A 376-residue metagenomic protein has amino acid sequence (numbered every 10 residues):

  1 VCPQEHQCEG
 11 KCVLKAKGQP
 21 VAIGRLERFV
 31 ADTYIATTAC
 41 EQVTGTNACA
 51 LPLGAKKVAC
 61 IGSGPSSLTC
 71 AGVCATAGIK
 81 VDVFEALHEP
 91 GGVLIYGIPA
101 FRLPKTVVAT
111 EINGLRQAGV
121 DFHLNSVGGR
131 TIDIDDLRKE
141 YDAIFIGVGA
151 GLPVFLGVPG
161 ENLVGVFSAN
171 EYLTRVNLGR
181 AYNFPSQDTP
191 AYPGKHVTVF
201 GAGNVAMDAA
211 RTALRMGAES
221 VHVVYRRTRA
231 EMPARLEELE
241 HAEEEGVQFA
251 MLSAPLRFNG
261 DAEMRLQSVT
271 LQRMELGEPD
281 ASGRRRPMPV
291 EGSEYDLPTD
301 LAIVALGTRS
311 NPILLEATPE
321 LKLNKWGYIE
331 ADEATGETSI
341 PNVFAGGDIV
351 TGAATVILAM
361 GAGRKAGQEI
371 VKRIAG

Functional and structural regions predicted by a protein language model:
V1-V30, D82, E89, V120-F122: Iron-sulfur cluster-binding cysteine motifs and their immediate structural context in ferredoxin-like electron-transfer
C8, P52-I61, A109-V158, R257-T270 (+3 more regions): Feature captures the FAD/FMN-dependent oxidoreductase FAD-binding
A31-L51, T110-V127, P153-M216, N324-A334 (+1 more regions): Glycine-rich dinucleotide-binding loop and its adjacent helix/turn
K57-D82, A206-L214: N-terminal Rossmann-like FAD-binding beta1-loop-alpha1 element of flavoenzymes
K80-V83, L87-A118, F122, A210-R257: Rossmann-like dinucleotide-binding cores of NAD(P)H-dependent redox enzymes
N162-G194, P279-A353: FAD-site-proximal beta/loop scaffold in flavoenzymes
P190-R227, E231, V290, Y295-L301 (+6 more regions): Long hydrophobic segments that form regular secondary structure
A209, G346-A375: A conserved FAD-binding loop/helix module that cradles the flavin
